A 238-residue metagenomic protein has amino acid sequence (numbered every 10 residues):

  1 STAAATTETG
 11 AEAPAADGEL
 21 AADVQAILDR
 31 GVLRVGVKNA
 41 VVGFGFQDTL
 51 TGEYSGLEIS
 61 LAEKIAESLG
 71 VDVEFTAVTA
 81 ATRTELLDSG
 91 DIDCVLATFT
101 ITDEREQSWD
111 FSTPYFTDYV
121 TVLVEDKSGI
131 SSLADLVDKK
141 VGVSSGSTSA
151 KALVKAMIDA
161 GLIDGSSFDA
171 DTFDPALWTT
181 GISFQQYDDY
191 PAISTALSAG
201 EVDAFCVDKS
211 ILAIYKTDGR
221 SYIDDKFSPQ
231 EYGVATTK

Functional and structural regions predicted by a protein language model:
A5, A16-T98, Q186: Extracytoplasmic small-molecule ligand-binding "clamshell" domains of the periplasmic binding protein/Venus flytrap
L33-R34, G70-D72, S89-A97, K139-G142 (+4 more regions): Alpha-to-beta junction loops
N39, F116-V124, L177, K209-K238: Periplasmic-binding protein-like
Q47-T51, A62-V71, S149-Q186: Ligand-binding cleft/hinge of the Venus flytrap
I59, E63, E67, D72-D135 (+1 more regions): Acidic, polar ligand-binding/catalytic clefts
I59, E74-L86, S128, S166-T195 (+1 more regions): Short helix-initiation/N-cap motifs at beta->coil->alpha
T82-E85, T98-S108, V154-K155, P191-S228: A ligand-binding cleft/hinge motif common to bilobed small-molecule-binding domains
V124-V141, A156, A160, D164-S166: Flexible hinge/capping segments at coil-to-helix
